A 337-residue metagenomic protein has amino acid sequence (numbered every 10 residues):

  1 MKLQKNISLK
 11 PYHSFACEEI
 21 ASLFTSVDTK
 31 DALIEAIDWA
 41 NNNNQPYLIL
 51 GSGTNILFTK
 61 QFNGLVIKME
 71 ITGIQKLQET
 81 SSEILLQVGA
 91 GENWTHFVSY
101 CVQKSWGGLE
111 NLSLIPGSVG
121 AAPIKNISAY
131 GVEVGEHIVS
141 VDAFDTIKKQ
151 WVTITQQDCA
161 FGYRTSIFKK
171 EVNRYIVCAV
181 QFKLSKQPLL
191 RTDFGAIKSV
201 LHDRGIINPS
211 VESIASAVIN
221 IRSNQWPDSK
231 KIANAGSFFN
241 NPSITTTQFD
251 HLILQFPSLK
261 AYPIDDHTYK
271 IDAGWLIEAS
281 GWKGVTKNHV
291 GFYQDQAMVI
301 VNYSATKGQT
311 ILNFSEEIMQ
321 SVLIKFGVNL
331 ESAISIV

Functional and structural regions predicted by a protein language model:
M1-K148: Anion-binding (especially nucleotide phosphate/pyrophosphate-binding) glycine-rich loop and adjoining beta-alpha core
L3-K5, K10-C17, I56, W151-Q309 (+1 more regions): Phosphate/pyrophosphate- and phosphate-bearing ligand-binding catalytic cores of soluble enzymes
A36-A40, D193-I197, F314-I318: Short amphipathic alpha-helices in soluble, non-transmembrane regions that often serve as interface/regulatory elements
I37, V98, K198, G274 (+1 more regions): Short glycine-/small-residue-rich flexible loop motifs, especially phosphate/cofactor-binding loops
N44-P46, L201, M319-F326: A common structural junction motif
K307-V322: His/Asp/Glu-rich mid-to-C-terminal helical/loop segments that flank catalytic regions of hydrolases
